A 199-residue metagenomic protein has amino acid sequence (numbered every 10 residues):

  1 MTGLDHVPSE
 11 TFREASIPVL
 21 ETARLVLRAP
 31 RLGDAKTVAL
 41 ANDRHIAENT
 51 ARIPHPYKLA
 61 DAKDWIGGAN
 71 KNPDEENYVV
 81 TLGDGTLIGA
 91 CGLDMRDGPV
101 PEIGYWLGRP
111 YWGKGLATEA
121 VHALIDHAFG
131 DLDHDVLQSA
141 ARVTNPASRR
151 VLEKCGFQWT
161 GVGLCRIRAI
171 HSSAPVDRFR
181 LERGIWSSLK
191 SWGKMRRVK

Functional and structural regions predicted by a protein language model:
M1-T50, N77-K199: Acyl-donor (CoA/ACP) binding surface of acyl/acetyltransferases
A47-G67: Conserved GNAT-fold acetyl-CoA-binding loop/helix
G68-D74: Short loop/turn motifs at secondary-structure junctions and domain boundaries
